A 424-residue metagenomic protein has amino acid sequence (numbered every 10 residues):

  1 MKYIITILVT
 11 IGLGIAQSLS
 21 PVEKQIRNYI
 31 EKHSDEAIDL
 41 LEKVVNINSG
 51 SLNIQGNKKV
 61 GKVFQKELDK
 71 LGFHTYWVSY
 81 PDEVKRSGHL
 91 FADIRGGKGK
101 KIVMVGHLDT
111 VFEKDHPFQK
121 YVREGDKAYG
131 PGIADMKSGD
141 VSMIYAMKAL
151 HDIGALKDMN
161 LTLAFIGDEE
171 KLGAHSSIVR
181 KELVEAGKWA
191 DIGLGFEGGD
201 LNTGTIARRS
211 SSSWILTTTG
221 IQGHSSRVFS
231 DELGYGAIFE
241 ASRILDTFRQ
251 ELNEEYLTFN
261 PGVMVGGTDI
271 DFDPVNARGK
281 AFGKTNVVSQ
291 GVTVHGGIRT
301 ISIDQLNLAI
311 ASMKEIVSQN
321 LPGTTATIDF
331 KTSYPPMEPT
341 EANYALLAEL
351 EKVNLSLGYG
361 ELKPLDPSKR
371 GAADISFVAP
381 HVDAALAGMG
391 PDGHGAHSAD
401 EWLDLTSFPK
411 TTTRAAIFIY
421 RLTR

Functional and structural regions predicted by a protein language model:
M1-I4, D158-M159: Positively charged n-region of N-terminal signal peptides that target proteins for export
Y3-L13: Sec-dependent N-terminal signal peptides
S18-Q25, D39, E67, I215 (+1 more regions): Metal-dependent amide/peptide-bond hydrolase catalytic core, centered on the "pita-bread" metallohydrolase fold
L19-P131, H151-L156: Acidic/His- and Gly-rich active-site-bordering loop/insert found across diverse amide/peptide-bond hydrolases
D109-E124, A207-T218, K352: Acidic-glycine-rich active-site phosphate/pyrophosphate-binding loop
F112-K114, A155, T205-S211, T285-S289 (+1 more regions): Short glycine/proline-enriched loop/turn "hinge" motifs that connect secondary-structure elements and lie
E124-D135, E361-L365, S398-A399: Short pre-catalytic strand/loop immediately N-terminal to key active-site residues, enriched for Gly-Thr
M136-S211, D269-N276, T423: Acidic/histidine-rich catalytic neighborhood of metal-dependent amide-processing enzymes
